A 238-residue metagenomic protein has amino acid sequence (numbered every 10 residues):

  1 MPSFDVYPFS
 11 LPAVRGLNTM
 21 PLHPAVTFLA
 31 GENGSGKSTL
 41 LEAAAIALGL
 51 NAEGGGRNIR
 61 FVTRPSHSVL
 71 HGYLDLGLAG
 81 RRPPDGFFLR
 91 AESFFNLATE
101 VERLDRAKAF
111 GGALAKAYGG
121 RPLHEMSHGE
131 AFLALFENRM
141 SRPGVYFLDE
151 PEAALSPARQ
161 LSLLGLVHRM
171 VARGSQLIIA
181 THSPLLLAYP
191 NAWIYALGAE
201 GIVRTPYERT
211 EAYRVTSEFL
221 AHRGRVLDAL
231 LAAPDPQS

Functional and structural regions predicted by a protein language model:
M1-N18: N-terminal pre-Walker A segment at the start of P-loop NTPase domains
A13-P24, R139-R142, R169: Phosphate-binding P-loop
V26-F28, S38-R106: ABC ATPase nucleotide-binding domain signature region
G34-S35: ATP-binding Walker
Y118, P122, M126-E150, A158-M170: GG-anchored amphipathic helix commonly corresponding to the ABC/SMC/Rad50 NBD signature/C-loop
D149, I179-A180: Conserved D-loop beta-strand region of ABC ATPase nucleotide-binding domains
A158-Q176, S183-S238: C-terminal lobe/lid and adjacent interdomain/linker elements of RecA-like ASCE P-loop ATPase modules
